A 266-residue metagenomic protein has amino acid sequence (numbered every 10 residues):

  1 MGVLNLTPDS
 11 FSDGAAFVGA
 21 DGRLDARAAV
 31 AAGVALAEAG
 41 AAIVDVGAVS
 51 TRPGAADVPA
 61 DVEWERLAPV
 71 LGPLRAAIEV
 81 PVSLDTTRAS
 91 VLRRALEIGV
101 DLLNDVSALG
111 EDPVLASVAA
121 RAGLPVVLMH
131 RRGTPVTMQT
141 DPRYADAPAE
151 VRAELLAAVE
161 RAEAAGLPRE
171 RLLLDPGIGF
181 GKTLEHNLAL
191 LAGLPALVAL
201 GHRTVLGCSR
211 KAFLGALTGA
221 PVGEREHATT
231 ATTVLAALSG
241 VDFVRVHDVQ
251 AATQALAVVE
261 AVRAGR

Functional and structural regions predicted by a protein language model:
S10-A31, T51-L92, L96-E97, L102-R161 (+2 more regions): Active-site-adjacent loop and "lid" segments of alpha/beta metabolic enzymes
A31-G47, S239: Catalytic domains of carbohydrate-active enzymes, especially glycoside hydrolases
R169-R171: Short acidic capping loops at alpha-helix termini that bridge into adjacent secondary structure
